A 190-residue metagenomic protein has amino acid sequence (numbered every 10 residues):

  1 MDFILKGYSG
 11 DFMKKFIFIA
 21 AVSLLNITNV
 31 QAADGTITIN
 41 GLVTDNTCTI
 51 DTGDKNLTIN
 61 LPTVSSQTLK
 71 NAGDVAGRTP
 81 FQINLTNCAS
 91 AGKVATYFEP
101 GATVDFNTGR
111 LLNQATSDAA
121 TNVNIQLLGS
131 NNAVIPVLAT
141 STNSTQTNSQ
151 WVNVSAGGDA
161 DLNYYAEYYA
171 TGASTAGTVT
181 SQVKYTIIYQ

Functional and structural regions predicted by a protein language model:
D2-K14, Q31-Q190: Mature extracellular/passenger domains of Gram-negative fimbrial/pilin and adhesin proteins
L25-N29: N-terminal signal peptide c-region/cleavage motif recognized by signal peptidases
